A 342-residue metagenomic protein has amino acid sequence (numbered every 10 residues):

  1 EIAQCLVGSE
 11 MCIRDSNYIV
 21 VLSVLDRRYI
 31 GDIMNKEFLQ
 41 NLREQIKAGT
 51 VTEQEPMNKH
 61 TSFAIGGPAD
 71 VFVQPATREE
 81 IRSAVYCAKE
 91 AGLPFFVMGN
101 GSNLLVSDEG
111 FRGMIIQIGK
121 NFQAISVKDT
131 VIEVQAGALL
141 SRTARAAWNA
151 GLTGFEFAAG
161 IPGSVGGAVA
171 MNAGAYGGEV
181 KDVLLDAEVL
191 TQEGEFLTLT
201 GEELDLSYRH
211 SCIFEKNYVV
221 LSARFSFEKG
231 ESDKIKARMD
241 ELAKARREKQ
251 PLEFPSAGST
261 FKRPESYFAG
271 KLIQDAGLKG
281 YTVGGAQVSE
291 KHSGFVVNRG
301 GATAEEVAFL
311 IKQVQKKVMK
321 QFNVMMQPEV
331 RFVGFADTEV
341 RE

Functional and structural regions predicted by a protein language model:
E1-D15: Single conserved hydrophobic/aromatic residue that forms the stacking wall/gate of nucleotide- or nucleobase-binding
G8-S9, F111, S266, S293: ATP/adenylate-binding site constellation spanning eukaryotic-like Ser/Thr protein kinases, ABC-transporter
N17-Y18, D26-D32: Intrinsic-disorder-associated, low-complexity terminal segments enriched in Asp/Asn/His/Tyr and depleted of Lys/Arg
N35-V165: Anion-binding (especially nucleotide phosphate/pyrophosphate-binding) glycine-rich loop and adjoining beta-alpha core
E37, N58, A76-E79, A138 (+10 more regions): Conserved active-site and cofactor/substrate-binding residues in soluble primary-metabolism enzymes
T52-E53, L104, L190-K317, Q321-E342: Phosphate/pyrophosphate- and phosphate-bearing ligand-binding catalytic cores of soluble enzymes
G66-G67, V73-R78, L105-Q123, A170-G201 (+1 more regions): Structural signature of FAD isoalloxazine-binding scaffolds in flavoprotein oxidoreductases
N103-L104, A144-A147, F155-A159, N172-E179 (+3 more regions): A generic local secondary-structure boundary/capping motif
